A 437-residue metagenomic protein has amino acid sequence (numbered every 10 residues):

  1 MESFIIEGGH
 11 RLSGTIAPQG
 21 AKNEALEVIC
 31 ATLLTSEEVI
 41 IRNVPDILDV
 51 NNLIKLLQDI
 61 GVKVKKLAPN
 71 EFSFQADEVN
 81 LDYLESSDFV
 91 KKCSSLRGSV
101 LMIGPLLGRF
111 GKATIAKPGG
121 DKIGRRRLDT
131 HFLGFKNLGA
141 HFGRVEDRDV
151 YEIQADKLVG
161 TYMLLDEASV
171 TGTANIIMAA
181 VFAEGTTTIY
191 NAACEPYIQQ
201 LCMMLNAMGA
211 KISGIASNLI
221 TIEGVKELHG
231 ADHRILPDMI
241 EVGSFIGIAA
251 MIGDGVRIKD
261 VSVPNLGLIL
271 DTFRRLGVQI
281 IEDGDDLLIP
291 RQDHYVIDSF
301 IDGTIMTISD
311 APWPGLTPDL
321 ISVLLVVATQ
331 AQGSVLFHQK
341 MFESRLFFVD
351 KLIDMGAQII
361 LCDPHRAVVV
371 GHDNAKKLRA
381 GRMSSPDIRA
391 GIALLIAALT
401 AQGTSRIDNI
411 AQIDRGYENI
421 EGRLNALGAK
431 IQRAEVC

Functional and structural regions predicted by a protein language model:
M1-C437: Short, structured segments at the rim of ligand-binding sites
